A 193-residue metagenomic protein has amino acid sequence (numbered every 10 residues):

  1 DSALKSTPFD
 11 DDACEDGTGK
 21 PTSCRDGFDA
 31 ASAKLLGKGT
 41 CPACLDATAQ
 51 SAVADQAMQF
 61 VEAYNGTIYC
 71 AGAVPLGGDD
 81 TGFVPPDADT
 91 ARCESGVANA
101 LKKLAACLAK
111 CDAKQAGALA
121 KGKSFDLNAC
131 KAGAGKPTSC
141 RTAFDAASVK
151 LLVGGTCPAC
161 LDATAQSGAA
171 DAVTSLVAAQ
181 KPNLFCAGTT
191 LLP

Functional and structural regions predicted by a protein language model:
D1-P193: Soluble, non-transmembrane alpha-helical interaction regions
